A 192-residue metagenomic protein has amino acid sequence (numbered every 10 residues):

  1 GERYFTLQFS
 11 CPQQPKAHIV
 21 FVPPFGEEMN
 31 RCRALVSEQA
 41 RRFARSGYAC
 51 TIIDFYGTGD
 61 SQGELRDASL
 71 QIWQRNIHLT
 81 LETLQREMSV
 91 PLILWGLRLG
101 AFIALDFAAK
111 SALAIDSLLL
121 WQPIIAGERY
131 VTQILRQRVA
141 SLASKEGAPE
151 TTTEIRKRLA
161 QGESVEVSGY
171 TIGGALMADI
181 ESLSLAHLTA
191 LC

Functional and structural regions predicted by a protein language model:
G1-C11: A short loop-to-beta-strand scaffold at the N-terminal edge of the catalytic core in hydrolase folds
C11-D54: Short, surface-exposed "cap/lid" segments of acyl-processing enzymes
G26, F55-D60, I125: Alpha/beta-hydrolase active-site loop signature
T58-M88: Catalytic nucleophile-loop/oxyanion-hole region of alpha/beta-hydrolase and closely related hydrolase-like folds
Q85-R98: Alpha/beta-hydrolase fold nucleophile elbow
W95-A104, Q122: Gly/Ala-rich beta-loop-alpha elbow adjacent to hydrolase catalytic centers
D106-K110: Active-site signature of alpha/beta-hydrolase-fold catalytic machinery across serine- and Asp/Cys-nucleophile hydrolases
A114-C192: The alpha/beta-hydrolase serine catalytic core
